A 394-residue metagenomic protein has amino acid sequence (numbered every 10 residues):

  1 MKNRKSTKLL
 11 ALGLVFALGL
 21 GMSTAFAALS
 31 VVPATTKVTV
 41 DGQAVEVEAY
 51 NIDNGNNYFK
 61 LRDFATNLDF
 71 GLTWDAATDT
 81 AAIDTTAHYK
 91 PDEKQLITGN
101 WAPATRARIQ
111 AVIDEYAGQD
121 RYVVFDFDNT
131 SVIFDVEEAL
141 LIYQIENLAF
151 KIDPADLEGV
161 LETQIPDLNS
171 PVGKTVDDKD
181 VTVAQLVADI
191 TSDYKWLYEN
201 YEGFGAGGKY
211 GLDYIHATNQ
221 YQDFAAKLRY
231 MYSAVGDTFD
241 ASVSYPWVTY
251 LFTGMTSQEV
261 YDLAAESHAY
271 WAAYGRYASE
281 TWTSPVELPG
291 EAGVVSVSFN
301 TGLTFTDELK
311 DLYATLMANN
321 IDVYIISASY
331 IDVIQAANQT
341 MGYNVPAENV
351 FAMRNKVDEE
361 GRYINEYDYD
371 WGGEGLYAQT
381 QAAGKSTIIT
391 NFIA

Functional and structural regions predicted by a protein language model:
M1-H88: Primary recognition of N-terminal secretory signal peptides and signal-anchoring hydrophobic helices
Q43-V45, Y50, T86, D128-T130 (+2 more regions): Solvent-exposed coil/turn segments that connect beta secondary-structure elements in extracytoplasmic/periplasmic
N56, N67, T78, A117-V124 (+1 more regions): Extracytoplasmic
K60, V136, K385-I388: Catalytic-loop motifs flanking and including active-site residues across diverse enzymes
T66, S131-V132: Primarily extracytoplasmic ectodomains and periplasmic/lumenal surface modules that are beta-strand-rich
A87-F127, I133-Q185, E202: Non-catalytic pre-domain segments flanking phosphatase-related domains
H88-A104, I113-Y122, N219, D237-F239 (+2 more regions): C-terminal cap/substrate-recognition subdomain and adjoining C-terminal extension of metal-dependent phosphatase-like
E137, Q144, I152-P154, V160-S296: A metal-dependent, Asp-based hydrolase signature
